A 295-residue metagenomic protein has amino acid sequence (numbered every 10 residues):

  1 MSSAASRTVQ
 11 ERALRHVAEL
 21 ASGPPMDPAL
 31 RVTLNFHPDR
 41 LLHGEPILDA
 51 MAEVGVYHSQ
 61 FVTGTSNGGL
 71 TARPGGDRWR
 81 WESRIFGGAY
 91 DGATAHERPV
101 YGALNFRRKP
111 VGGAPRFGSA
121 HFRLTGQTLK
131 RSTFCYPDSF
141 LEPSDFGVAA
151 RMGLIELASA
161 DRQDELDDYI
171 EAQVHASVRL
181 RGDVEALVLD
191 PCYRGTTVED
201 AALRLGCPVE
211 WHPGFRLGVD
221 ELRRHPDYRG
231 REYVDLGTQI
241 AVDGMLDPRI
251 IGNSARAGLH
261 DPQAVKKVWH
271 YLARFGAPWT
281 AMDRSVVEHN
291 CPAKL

Functional and structural regions predicted by a protein language model:
S2-R40, G55-A93, P110, F117-L295: Active-site-proximal loop/hinge segments that shape catalytic or ion-binding/gating pockets
G44-M51: A structured, charge-rich N-terminal accessory region that forms the first stable segment of a protein and links
D91-G113: Extended catalytic/binding region for NAD+/ADP-ribose chemistry, centered on the ART fold
